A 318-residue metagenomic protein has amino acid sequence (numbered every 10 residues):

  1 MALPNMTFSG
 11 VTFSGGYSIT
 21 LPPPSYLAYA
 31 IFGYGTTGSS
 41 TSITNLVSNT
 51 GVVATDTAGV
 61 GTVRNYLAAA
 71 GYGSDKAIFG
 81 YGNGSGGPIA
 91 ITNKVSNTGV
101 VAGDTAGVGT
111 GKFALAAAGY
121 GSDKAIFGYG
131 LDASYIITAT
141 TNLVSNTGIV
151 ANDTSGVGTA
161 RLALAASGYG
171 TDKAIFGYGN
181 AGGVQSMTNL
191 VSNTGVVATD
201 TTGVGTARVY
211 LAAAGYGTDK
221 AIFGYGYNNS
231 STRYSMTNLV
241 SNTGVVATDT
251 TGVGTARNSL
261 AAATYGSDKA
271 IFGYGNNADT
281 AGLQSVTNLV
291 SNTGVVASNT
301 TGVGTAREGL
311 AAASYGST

Functional and structural regions predicted by a protein language model:
M1-T318: Polar, enzyme-active/binding microenvironments
